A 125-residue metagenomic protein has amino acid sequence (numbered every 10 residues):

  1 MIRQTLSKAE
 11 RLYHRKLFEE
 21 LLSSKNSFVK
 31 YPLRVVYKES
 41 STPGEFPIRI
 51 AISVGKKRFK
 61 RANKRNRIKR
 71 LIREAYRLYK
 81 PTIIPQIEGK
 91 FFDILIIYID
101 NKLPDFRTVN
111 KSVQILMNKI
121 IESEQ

Functional and structural regions predicted by a protein language model:
M1-Q125: Positively charged, solvent-exposed patches that mediate nucleic-acid binding
